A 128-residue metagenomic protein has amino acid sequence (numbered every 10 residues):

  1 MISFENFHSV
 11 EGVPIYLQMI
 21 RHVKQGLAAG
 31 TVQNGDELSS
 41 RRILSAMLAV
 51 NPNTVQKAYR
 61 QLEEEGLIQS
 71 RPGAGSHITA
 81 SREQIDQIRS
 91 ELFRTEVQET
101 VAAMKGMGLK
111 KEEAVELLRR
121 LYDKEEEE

Functional and structural regions predicted by a protein language model:
M1-E37, I43, E91, T95 (+2 more regions): Extreme N-terminal segment that seeds HTH/winged-HTH DNA-binding domains in transcriptional regulators
Y16, S40, A74-E91: Short, cationic-aromatic polyanion-contact patches
V23, Y59-R60: Short, hydrophobic-biased segments on the C-terminal half of alpha helices that form "recognition helices"
T31-V32, D36, E63-G73, H77-A80: Beta-hairpin "wing" of winged helix-turn-helix
E37-L48, L62: A short alpha-helical element within helix-turn-helix/winged-helix DNA-binding domains across DNA-binding proteins
M47, Q61-L67, K124: Residue cluster at the C-terminal edge of the helix-turn-helix DNA-binding motif
